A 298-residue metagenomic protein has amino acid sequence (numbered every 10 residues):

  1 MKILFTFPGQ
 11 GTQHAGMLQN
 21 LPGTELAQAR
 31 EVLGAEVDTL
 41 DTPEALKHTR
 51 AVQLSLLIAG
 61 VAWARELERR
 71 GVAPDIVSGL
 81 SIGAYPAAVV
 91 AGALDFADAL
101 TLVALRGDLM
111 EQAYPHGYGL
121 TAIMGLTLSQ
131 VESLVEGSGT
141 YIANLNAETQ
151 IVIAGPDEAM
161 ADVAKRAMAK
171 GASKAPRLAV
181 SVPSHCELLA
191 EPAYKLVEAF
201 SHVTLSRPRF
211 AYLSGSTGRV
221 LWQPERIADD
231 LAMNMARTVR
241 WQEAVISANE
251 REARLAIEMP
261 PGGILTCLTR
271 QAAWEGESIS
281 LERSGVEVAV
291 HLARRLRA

Functional and structural regions predicted by a protein language model:
M1-S78, A143, I153: Helix-rich "cap/lid" substructures immediately adjacent to catalytic or cofactor-binding pockets
F7-G9, A29, G60, G83 (+7 more regions): Conserved small-residue
Q10-Q13, S81, Y85, D157 (+1 more regions): Gly/Ser/Thr-rich beta-alpha loop segments that engage phosphate groups in nucleotides
G11, A35, A91-A236: Alpha/beta catalytic cores of group-transfer enzymes, especially the acyltransferase/condensing modules of polyketide
G16, A59-V77, M235-A298: Flexible, low-complexity segments
M17-Q19, V90-A91, K165, L268-Q271: Short amphipathic alpha-helical segments
L21-T24, L94-F96, A273: Glycine-rich, phosphate-binding/catalytic loops in enzymes
G60, D75, G79-G83, A87 (+2 more regions): Gly/Ala-rich beta-loop-alpha elbow adjacent to hydrolase catalytic centers
